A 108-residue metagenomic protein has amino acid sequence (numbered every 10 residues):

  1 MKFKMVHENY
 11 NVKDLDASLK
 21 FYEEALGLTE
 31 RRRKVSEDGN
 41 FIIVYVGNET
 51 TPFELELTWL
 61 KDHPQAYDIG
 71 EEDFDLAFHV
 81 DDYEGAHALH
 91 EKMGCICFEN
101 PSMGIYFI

Functional and structural regions predicted by a protein language model:
M1-F3, R33-K34, Y45, E84-I108: Vicinal oxygen chelate
K2, N9-P52: Core segments of cupin and vicinal oxygen chelate
M5-H7, E71-L76: Eukaryotic phosphotyrosine signaling hubs
D14-L15, V80-E84: Helix N-cap motif at beta-to-alpha junctions
N40, E72, M103: Exposed loop/turn and edge beta-strand positions of beta-sandwich/beta-sheet ligand-binding modules
E49-F53, D62-P64, Y83-E84: Short, charged/polar surface micro-motifs in flexible loops or helix N-caps
P64-G70: Unchanged
